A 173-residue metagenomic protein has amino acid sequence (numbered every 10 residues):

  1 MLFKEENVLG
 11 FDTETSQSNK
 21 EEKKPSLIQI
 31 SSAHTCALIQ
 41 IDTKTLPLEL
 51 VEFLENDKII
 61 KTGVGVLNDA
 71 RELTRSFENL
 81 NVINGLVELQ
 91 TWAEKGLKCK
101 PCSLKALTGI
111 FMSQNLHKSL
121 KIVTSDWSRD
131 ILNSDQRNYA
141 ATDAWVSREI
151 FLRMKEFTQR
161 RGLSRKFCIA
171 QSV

Functional and structural regions predicted by a protein language model:
L2-V8, Q17-R153: Conserved DEDDh/DEDDy metal-dependent 3′-5′ exonuclease domain
E14: Metal-cofactor-dependent catalytic cores
W145-V173: Acidic two-metal-ion nuclease catalytic site recognized across multiple nuclease folds, prominently DnaQ/RNase D-T
